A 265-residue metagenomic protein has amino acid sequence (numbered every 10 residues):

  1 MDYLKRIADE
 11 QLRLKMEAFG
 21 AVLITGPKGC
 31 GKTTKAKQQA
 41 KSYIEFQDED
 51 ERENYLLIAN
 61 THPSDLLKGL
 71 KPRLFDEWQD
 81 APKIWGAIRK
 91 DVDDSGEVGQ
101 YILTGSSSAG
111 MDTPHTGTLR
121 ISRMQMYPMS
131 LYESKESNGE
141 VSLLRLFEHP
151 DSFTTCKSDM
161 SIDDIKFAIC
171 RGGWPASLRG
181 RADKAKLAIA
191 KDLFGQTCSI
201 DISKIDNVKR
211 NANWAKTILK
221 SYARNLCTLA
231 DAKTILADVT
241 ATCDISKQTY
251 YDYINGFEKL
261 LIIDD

Functional and structural regions predicted by a protein language model:
M1-R13: N-terminal pre-Walker A segment at the start of P-loop NTPase domains
I24: Hydrophobic anchor at the beta1->P-loop junction of P-loop NTPases
P27: P-loop (Walker A) phosphate-binding loop of NTP-binding proteins
K32-T33: Conserved lysine of the Walker
L56-I102: Conserved nucleotide-sensing/catalytic segment adjacent to the nucleotide-binding pocket in NTP-handling enzymes
D94-P114, F257: Sensor-1/coupling segment of RecA-like P-loop NTPase cores
A109-M124, K135-E140: Short regulatory helix/loop adjacent to the ATP-binding pocket of P-loop NTPases
E136-D265: Interdomain hinge/linker elements that couple catalytic modules in large macromolecular machines
